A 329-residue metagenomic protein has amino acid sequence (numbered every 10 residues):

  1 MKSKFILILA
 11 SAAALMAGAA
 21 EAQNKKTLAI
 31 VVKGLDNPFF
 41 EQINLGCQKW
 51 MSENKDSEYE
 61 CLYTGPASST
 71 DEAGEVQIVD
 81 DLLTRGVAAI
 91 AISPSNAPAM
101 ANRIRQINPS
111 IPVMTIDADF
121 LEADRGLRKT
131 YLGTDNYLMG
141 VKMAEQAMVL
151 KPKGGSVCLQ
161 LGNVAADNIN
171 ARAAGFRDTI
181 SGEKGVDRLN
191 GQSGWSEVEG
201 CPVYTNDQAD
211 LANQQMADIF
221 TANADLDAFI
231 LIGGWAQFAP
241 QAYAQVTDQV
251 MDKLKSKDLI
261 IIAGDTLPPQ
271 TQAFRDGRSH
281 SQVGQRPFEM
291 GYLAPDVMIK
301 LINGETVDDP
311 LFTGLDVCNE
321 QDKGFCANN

Functional and structural regions predicted by a protein language model:
M1-I8: Bacterial N-terminal signal peptides that target proteins for export
I8-A14: Bacterial N-terminal signal peptides
M16-A22: Sec/Tat signal peptide C-region and signal peptidase I cleavage site
A22-N329: A residue-level marker of the well-folded mature domains of exported/periplasmic proteins
